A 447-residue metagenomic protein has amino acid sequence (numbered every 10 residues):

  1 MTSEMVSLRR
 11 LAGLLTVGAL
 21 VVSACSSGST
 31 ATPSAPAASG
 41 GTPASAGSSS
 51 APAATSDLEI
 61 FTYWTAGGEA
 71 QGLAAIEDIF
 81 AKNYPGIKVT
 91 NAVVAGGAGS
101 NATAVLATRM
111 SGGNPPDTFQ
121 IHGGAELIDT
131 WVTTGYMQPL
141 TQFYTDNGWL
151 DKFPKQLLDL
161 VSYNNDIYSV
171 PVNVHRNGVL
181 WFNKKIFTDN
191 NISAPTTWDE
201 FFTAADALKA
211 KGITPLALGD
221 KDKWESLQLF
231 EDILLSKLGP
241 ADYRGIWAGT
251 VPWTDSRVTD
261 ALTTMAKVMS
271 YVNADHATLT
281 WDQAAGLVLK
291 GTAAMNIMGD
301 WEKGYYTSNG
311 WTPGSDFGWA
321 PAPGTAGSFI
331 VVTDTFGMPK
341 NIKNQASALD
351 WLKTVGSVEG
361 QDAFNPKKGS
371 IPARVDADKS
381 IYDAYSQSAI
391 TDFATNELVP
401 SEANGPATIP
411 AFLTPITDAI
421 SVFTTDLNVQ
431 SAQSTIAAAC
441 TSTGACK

Functional and structural regions predicted by a protein language model:
G13-L14, S26-T130, D146, A194 (+2 more regions): Conserved N-terminal structural module of periplasmic/extracytoplasmic solute-binding proteins
V22-A24: C-terminal motif of bacterial Sec signal peptides marking the signal peptidase cleavage site
D78, T263, S270-Y271, S308-S370: Extracytoplasmic/periplasmic substrate-recognition and gating elements
H122-N177, L229: Hinge/lid segment of periplasmic solute-binding proteins
T141-F153, S193, D220, K237-D260 (+3 more regions): Short, solvent-exposed loop/beta-turn-alpha elements that line the ligand-binding surface or hinge of extracytoplasmic
Y163-V172, G178, F202-T250, A293: Extracytoplasmic/periplasmic solute-binding protein
T188, T395-K447: Conserved C-terminal helix/tail region of periplasmic/extracytoplasmic solute-binding proteins
A205-A207, W247-A277: Glycine-centered hinge/linker elements that transmit conformational signals in sensory and ligand-binding systems
